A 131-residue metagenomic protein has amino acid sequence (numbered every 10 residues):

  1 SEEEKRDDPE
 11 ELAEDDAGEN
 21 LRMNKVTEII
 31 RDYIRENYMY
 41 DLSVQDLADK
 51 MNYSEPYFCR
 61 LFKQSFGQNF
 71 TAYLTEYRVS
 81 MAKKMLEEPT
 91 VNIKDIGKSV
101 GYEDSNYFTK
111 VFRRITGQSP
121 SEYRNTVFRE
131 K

Functional and structural regions predicted by a protein language model:
S1-E14, Y57: An amphipathic alpha-helical interaction segment
E11-G18, F66: Short, Lys/Arg-enriched N-terminal segment that forms or immediately precedes the first helix of a structured domain
D16, N20-N24, V44, M51-N52: Conserved phosphate/pyrophosphate-binding and hydrolysis machinery centered on Walker-type P-loop NTPases, extending
E28-D32, E36, D41-Q45, Q64-E103 (+1 more regions): Terminal helix-turn-helix DNA-binding modules in bacterial transcription factors
K50, S99-V100, I115: Residues within the alpha-helical elements of helix-turn-helix
S54-E55, E103-D104: Short coil turns linking two alpha-helices in DNA-binding domains
Y57-F58, F62, Y107-F108, F112: Short hydrophobic/aromatic patch on the recognition helix
K110-K131: …primarily DNA-binding HTH/wHTH and HhH modules…
